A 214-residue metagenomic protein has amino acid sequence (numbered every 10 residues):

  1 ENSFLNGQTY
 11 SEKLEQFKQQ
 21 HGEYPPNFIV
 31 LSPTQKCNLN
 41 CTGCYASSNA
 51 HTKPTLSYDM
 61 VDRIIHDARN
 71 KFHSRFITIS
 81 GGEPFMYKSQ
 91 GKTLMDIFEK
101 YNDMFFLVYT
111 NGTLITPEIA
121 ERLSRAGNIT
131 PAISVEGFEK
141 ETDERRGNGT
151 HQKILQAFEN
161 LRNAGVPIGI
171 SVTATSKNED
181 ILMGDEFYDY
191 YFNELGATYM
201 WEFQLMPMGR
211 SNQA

Functional and structural regions predicted by a protein language model:
E1-V30: N-terminal [4Fe-4S]-dependent radical SAM core
Q20, K36, E136-F138, L205-P207: Short connector loops/turns at beta-strand edges and beta->alpha or beta->beta junctions
E23-Y24, F28-D59, F72: Canonical Radical SAM [4Fe-4S] cluster-binding loop centered on the CxxxCxxC motif and its immediate flanking residues
S47-H51, F138-E141, P207-R210: A short, flexible beta-alpha/helix-coil linker loop
A50-Y58, E144-H151, A214: Flexible, glycine- and charge-enriched loops at secondary-structure boundaries
V61-I79, Y87-Q204: Radical SAM/AdoMet-radical enzyme domain recognition
Y199, L205-A214: A C-terminal junction/extension of Radical SAM enzymes
